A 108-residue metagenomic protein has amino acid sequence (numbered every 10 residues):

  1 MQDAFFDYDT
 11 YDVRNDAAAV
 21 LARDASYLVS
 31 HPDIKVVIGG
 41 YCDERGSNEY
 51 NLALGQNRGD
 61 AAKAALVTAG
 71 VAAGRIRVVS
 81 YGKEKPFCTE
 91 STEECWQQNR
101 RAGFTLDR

Functional and structural regions predicted by a protein language model:
F5-G39, D60-T68, A73, F104-R108: Periplasmic peptidoglycan-binding/anchoring modules of Gram-negative envelope and division proteins
Y41-D107: Periplasmic OmpA-like peptidoglycan-binding domain that tethers envelope proteins to the cell wall
